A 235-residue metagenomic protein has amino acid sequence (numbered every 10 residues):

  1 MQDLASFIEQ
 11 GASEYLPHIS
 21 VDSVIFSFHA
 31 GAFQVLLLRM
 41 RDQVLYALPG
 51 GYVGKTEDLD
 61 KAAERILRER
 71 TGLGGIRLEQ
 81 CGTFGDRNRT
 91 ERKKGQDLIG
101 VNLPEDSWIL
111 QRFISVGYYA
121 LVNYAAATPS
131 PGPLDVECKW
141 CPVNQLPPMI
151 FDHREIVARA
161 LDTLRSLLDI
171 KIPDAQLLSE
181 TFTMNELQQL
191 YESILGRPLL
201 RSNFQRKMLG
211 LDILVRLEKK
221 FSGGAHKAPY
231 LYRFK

Functional and structural regions predicted by a protein language model:
Q2, I8-A47: N-terminal strand-loop-strand
G11-A12, D106, K219-G224: Short proline/glycine-enriched turn/loop segments at secondary-structure junctions
A32-I76, C81-R89, S166-E192: Conserved Nudix-box catalytic region and its N-terminal flanking loop in Nudix hydrolases and closely related
V35, Q43-Y46, G50, L78-C81 (+6 more regions): Short, His- and charge-rich active-site/binding loops that engage polyanionic ligands
K61, R68-A127, R165-D174, D212-V215: Active-site segment of metal-dependent pyrophosphate-handling enzymes, primarily the Nudix hydrolase catalytic core
F113-Y124, T128-L164, E180-N185, N203-M208: NUDIX/MutT-family hydrolases
I114, D212, R216-K235: Long, intrinsically disordered, low-complexity Ser/Thr/Pro-rich regulatory/activation regions of nuclear proteins
P198-L217: Charge-enriched amphipathic alpha-helical scaffolds
